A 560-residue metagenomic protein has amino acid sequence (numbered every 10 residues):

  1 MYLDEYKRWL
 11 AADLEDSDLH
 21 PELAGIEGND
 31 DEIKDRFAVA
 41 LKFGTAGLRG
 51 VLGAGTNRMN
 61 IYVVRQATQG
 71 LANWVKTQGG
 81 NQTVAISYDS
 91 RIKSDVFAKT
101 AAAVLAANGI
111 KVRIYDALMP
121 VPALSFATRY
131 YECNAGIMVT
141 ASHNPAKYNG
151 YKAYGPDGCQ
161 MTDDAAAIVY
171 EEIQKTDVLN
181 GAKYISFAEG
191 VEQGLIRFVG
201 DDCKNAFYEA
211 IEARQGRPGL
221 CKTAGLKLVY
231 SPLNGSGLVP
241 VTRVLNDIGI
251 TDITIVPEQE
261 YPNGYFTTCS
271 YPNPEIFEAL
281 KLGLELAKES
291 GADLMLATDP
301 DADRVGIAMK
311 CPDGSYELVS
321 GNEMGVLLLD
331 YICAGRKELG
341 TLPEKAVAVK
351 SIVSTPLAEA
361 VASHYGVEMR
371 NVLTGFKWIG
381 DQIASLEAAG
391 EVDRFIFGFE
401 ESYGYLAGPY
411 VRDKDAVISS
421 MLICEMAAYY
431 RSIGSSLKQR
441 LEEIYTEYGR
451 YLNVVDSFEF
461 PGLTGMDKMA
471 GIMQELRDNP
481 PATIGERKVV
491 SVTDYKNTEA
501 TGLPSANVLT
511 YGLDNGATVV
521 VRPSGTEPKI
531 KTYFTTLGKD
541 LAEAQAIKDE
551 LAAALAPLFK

Functional and structural regions predicted by a protein language model:
D4-A101, N108, V191, I196-A224 (+1 more regions): An N-terminal, well-structured beta->alpha segment
E32-L41, N149-A279, E285-A287: Gly/Ser/Thr-enriched, mixed-charge loops and adjacent short helices that form phosphate/oxyanion-binding elements
F37-N57, A141-S142, L228, P232-V244 (+4 more regions): Conserved phosphate/anionic-ligand binding catalytic regions in large, soluble enzymes, centered on
A85-Y148, G249-G306: N-terminal small/polar loop signature for handling phosphorylated ligands or for N-terminal nucleophile
V96-L105, Y148-Y154, D303-E323, A358: Short Gly/Thr/Asp-enriched flexible loops that form oxyanion-binding sites at enzyme active sites
Y154-Y184, N322-K345, K350-E359, A416: Glycine-rich phosphate-binding loop plus the immediately following alpha-helix
K288, A292-L294, S315-E317, G335-R522 (+3 more regions): Phosphate-binding and adjacent anionic-ligand microenvironments
